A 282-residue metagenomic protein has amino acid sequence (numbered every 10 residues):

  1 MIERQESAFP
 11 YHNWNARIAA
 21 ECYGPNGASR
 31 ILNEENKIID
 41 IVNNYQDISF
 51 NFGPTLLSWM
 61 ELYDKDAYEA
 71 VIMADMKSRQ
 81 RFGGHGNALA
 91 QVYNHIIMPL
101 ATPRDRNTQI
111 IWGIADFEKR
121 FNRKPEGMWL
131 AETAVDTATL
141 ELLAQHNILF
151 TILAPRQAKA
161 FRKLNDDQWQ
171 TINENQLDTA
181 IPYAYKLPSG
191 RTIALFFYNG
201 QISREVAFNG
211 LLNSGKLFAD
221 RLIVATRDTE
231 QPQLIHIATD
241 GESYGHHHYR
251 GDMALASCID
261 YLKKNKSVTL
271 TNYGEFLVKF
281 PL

Functional and structural regions predicted by a protein language model:
M1-E21: N-terminal-proximal low-complexity accessory segments that begin disordered and transition into the first
Y23-R106, L153, A158-L234, P281-L282: Active-site cores of enzymes that catalyze phosphoryl transfer or operate on phosphate-rich substrates
E34-E35, Q109, G113-F117, V135 (+3 more regions): Alpha-helical packing segments of well-folded alpha/beta enzyme cores
N51, A131, T151-L153, F196 (+2 more regions): Generic beta-strand/beta-sheet core signal
Q91, M128, L143, F196 (+1 more regions): Conserved, mostly hydrophobic/aromatic
R106-L130, L187, I223-A238: CE4/NodB-like, metal-dependent polysaccharide N-deacetylase domain that modifies extracellular/periplasmic N-acetylated
K119-W169, S243-N265: Catalytic domains of cell-wall/extracellular-matrix polysaccharide-remodeling enzymes, centered on de-N-acetylation
R162-L164, K216-L282: C-terminal domain-boundary segment and adjacent tail
